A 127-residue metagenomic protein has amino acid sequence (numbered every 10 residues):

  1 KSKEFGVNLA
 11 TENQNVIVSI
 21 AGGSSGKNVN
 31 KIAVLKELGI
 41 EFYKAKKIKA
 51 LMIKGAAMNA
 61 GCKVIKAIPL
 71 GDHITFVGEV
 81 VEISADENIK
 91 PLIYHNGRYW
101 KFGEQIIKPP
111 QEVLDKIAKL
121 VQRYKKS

Functional and structural regions predicted by a protein language model:
K1-S127: Basic, polyanion-binding surface patches
